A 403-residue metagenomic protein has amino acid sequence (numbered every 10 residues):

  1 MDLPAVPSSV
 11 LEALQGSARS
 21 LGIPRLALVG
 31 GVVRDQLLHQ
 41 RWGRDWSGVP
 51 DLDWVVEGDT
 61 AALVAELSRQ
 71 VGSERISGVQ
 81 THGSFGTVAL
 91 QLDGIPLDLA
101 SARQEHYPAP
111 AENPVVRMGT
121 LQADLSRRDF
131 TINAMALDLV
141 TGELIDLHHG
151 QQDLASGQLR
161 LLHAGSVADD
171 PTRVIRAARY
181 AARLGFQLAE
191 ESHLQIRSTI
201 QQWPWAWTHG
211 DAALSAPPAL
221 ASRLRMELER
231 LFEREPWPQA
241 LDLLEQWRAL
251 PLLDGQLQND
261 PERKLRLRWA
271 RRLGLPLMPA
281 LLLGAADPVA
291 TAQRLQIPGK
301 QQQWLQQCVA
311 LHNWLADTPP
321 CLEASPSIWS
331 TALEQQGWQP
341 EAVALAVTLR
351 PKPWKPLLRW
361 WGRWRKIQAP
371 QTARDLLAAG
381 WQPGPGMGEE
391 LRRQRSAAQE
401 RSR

Functional and structural regions predicted by a protein language model:
M1-R403: Catalytic cores of the polymerase beta-like nucleotidyltransferase superfamily and closely associated nucleotide
